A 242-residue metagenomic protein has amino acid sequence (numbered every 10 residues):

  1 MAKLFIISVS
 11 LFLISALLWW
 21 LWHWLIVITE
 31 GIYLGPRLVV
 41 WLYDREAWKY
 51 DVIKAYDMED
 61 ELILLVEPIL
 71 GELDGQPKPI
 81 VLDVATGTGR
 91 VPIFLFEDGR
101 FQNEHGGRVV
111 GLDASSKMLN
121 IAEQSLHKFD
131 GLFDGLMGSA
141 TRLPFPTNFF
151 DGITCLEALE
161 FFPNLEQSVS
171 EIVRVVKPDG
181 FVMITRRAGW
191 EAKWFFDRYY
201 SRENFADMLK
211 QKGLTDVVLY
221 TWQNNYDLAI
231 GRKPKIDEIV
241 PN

Functional and structural regions predicted by a protein language model:
M1-R37: N-terminal auxiliary segments of SAM/dcSAM-dependent transferases
D57-K78: Conserved alpha-helix/loop element of class I SAM-dependent methyltransferases that forms part of the SAM/SAH-binding
I80-R142: Class I SAM-dependent methyltransferase SAM/SAH-binding core
T141-G152: A short acidic, Gly/Pro-enriched loop at the edge of an enzyme's catalytic core that lines a small-molecule cofactor
G152-N164: A short SAM/SAH-binding and catalytic strip from SAM-dependent methyltransferases
E166-P178: A short glycine-rich, Lys/Arg-flanked "PGG" loop and its adjoining helix->strand segment in the class I
D179-R187: Conserved beta-strand signature within the Rossmann-like core of class I S-adenosyl-L-methionine
W222-N242: Core SAM-dependent methyltransferase catalytic element
